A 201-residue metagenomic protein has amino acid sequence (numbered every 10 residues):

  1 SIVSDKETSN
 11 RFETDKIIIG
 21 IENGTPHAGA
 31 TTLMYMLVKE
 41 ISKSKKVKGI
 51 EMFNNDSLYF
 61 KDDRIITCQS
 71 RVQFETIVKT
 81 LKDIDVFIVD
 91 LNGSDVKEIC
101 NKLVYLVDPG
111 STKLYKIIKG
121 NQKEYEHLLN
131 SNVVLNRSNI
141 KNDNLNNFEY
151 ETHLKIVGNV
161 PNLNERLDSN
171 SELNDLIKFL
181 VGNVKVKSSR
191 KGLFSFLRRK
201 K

Functional and structural regions predicted by a protein language model:
S1-I18: Extreme N-terminal, non-catalytic leader segments that precede Walker-type/kinase nucleotide-binding cores
E7-N10, S169-K201: NTP-binding/hydrolysis catalytic cores, primarily Walker-type P-loop NTPases
E13-A28, Y35, K39, V47-I99 (+3 more regions): P-loop/Walker-type NTP enzyme "switch/lid" segment
A28, T32, E126-L128: Surface-exposed interaction/gating patches
M34-S42, L81, N121-Y125, F148-T152 (+2 more regions): Hydrophobic, Leu/Ile/Phe/Ala-enriched alpha-helical segments that form helix-helix packing faces
S44-K45, K155: Secondary-structure boundary/capping positions in well-ordered alpha/beta enzyme cores
F74-I77, I117-N121, E172, L176-L180: Generic hydrophobic alpha-helical segments
L91-S169: Conserved catalytic-core segment of NTP-binding enzymes
